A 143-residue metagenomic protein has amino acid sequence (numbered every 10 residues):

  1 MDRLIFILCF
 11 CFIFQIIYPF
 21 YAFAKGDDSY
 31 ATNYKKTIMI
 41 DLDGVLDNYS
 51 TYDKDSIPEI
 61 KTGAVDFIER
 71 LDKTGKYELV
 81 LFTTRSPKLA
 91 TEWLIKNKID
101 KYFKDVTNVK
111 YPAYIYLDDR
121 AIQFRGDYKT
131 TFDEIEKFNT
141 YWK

Functional and structural regions predicted by a protein language model:
M1-A24: Classical Sec-dependent N-terminal signal peptides that target proteins to the secretory pathway
P19-K143: HAD-like aspartate-dependent phosphatase fold
